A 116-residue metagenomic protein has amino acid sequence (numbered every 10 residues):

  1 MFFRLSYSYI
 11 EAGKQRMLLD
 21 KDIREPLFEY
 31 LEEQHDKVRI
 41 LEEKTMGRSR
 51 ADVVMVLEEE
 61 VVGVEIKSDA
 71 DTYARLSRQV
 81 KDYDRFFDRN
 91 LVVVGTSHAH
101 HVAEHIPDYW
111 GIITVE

Functional and structural regions predicted by a protein language model:
M1-M17: Interdomain/boundary linker segments immediately adjacent to catalytic/signaling cores
S6, V62-E65, D84: Glycine-/proline-rich flexible loop or hinge segments
G13-E33, R89, S97, H101-E104: An N-terminal domain-start capping segment
L18-E58: Active-site metal-binding core of divalent-cation-utilizing nuclease and nuclease-like domains
L31, A51, E60, A74-K81: Short N-terminal edge-element motif at the start of the domain
E43-K44, I66, V93-T96, V115: Short His-Asn-centered micro-motif
V53-M55, E59-A70: Conserved catalytic cores of phosphodiester-cleaving nucleases, focusing on short active-site segments
D71-I113: Catalytic cores of nucleic-acid endonucleases
